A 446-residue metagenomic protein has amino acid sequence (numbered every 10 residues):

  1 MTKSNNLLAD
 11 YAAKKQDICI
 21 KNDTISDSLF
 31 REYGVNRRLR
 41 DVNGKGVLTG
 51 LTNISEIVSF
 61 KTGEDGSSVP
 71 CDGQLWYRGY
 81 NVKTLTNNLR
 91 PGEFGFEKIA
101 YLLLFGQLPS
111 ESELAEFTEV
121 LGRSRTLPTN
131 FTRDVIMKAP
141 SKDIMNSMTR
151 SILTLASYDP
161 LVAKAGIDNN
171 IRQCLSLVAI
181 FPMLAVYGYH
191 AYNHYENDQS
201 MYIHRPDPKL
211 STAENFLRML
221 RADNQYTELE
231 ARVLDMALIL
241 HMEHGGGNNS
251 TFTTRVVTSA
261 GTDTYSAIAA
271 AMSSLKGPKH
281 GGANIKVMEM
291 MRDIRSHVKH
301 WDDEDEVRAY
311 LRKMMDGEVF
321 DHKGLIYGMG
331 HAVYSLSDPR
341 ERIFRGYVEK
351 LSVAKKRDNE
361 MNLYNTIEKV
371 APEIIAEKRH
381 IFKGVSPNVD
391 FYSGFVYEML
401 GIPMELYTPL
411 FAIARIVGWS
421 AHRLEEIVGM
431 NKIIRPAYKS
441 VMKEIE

Functional and structural regions predicted by a protein language model:
M1-E446: Non-transmembrane, aqueous-exposed alpha-helical and coiled segments at domain scale
